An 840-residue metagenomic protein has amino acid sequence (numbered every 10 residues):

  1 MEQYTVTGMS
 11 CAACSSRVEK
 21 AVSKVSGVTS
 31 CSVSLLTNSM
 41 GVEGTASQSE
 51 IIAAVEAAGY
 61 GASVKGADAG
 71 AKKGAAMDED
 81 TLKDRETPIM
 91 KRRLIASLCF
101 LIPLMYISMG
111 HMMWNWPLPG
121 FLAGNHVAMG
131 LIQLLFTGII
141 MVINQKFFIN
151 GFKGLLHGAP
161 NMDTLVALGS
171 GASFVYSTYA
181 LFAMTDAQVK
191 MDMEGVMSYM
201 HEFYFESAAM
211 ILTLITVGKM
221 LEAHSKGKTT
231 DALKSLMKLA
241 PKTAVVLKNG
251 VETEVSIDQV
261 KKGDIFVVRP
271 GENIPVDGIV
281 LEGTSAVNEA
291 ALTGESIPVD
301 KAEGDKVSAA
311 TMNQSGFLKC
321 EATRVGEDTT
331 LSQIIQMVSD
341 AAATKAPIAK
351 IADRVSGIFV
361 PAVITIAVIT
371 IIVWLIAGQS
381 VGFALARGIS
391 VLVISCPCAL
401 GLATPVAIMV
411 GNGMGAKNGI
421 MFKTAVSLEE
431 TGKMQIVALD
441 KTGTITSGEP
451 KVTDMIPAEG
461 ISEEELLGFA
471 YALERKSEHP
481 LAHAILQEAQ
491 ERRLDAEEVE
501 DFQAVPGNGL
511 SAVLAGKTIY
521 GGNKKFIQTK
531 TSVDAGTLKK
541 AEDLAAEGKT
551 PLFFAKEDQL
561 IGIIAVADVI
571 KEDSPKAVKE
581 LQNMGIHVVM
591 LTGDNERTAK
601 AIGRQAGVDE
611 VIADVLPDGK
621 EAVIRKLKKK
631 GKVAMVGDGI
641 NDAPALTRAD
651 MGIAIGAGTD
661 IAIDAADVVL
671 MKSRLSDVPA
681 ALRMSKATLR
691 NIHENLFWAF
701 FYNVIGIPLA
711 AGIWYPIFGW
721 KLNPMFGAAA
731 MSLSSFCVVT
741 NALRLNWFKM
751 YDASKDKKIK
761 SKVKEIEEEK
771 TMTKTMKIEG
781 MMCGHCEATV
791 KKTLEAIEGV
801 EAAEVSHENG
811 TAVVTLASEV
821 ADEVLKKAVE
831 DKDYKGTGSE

Functional and structural regions predicted by a protein language model:
M1-A128, K153, V251-E252, Q336-T344 (+1 more regions): Flexible metal-binding regulatory segments at protein termini and peripheral loops
S16, T29, M434, L514-G516 (+2 more regions): Conserved ATP-binding TGD loop and adjacent catalytic N/P-domain core of P-type ATPases
S26-S49, E202-F203, K234-D328, A425-A470 (+1 more regions): Conserved cytosolic catalytic loops of P-type ATPases
I89-T243, R354, M455, G719-P724 (+1 more regions): Transmembrane helix-loop-helix hairpins at the membrane interface
M113-V127, L156, V175, M414 (+8 more regions): Membrane-embedded alpha-helical bundles of multi-pass transporters
M184-A187, M193-V196, A209-P270, K301 (+7 more regions): Juxtamembrane coupling segments of multi-pass membrane pumps/enzymes
L292, I351, A386, A399-L473 (+4 more regions): Conserved catalytic phosphorylation-site environment of P-type ATPases
V452, I456-M584, E596, V608-I624: P-type ATPase nucleotide-binding
